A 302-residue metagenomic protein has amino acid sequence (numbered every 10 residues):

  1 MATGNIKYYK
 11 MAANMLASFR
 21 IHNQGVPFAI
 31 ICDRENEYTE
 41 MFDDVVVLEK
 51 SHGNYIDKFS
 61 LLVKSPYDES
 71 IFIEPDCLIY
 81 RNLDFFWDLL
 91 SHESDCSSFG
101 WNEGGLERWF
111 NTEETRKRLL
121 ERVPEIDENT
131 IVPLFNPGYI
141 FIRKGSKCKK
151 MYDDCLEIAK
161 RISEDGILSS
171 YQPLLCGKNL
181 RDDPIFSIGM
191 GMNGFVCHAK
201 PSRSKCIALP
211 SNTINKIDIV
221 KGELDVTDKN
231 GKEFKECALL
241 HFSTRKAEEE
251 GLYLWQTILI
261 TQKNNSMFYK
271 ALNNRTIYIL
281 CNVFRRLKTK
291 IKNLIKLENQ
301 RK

Functional and structural regions predicted by a protein language model:
M1-N54, G177-N179, Q262-R301: N-terminal anchoring/stem segment of glycosyltransferases
M11-A12, E40-M41, R81-L83, M151-Y152: Short glycine-/acidic-enriched loop or helix-start segments at secondary-structure transitions that form or flank
N23, S65-P66, N193: A structural signal for short coil/turn segments at secondary-structure junctions
V47-D88, F234: A conserved donor-nucleotide-binding helix/loop in the catalytic core of Leloir-type glycosyltransferases
R81-L119: Conserved donor-nucleotide/metal-binding helix-loop-beta segment in metal-dependent transferases, i.e., the alpha-helix
K117-T130: Short, flexible, basic/aromatic active-site loop/helix in glycosyltransferases
D127-P133, S146-K302: A glycosyltransferase accessory/donor-loop signature
G138-S146: Short glycine- and hydrophobic/aromatic-rich loop-to-beta-strand nucleating segment in the catalytic cores
